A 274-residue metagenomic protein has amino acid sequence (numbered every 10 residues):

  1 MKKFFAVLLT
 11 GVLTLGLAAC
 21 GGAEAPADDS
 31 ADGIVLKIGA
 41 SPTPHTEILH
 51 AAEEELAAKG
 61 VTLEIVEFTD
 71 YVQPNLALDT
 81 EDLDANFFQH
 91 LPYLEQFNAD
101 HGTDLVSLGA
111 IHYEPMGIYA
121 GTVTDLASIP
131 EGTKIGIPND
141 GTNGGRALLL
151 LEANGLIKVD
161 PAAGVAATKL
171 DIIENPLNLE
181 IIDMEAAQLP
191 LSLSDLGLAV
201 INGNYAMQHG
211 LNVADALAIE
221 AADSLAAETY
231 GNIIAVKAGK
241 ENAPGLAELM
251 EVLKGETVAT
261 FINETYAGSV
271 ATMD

Functional and structural regions predicted by a protein language model:
M1-V35, D274: Short, low-complexity disordered leader/linker segments with a strong preference for bacterial N-terminal type II
S30-T43, V61-E67, K134-I135: Short, well-ordered beta-strand elements
I65-L76, G164-L191: Short helix-initiation/N-cap motifs at beta->coil->alpha
D79-Q89, T133, L156, L177-E180 (+1 more regions): Alpha-to-beta junction loops
Q96-L108, V123, D195, V200 (+1 more regions): Ligand-binding "clamshell"
L108-I157, A259: A conserved helix-loop-strand patch within extracytoplasmic ligand-binding domains of the periplasmic binding
P115-L126, Y230-A243: A bilobed periplasmic-binding-protein/Venus flytrap-type ligand-binding module shared by bacterial periplasmic
N143-E152, L253-M273: Periplasmic-binding protein-like
